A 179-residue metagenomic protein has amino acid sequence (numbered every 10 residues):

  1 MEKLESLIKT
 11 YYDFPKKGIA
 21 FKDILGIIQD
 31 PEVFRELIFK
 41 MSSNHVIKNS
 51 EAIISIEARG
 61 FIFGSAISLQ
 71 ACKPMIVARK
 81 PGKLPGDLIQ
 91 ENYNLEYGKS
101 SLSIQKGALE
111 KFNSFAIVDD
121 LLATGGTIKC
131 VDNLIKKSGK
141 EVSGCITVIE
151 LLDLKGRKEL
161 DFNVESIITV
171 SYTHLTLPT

Functional and structural regions predicted by a protein language model:
M1-A52: Active-site-facing substrate-recognition patch
H45, I67-S68, I135: A generic structural signal for well-ordered alpha-helical segments
A52-I54, A116: Conserved beta-strand elements of the Class I
I62-A71: Short Gly/Thr/Asp-enriched flexible loops that form oxyanion-binding sites at enzyme active sites
P74-F115: Short, glycine/charge-rich flexible loops or terminal/linker lids adjacent to PRPP-binding catalytic cores
K99-S171: PRPP/pyrophosphate-binding module of the type I phosphoribosyltransferase fold
T173-T179: Conserved small/polar residues in nucleotide/adenosyl-binding loops
